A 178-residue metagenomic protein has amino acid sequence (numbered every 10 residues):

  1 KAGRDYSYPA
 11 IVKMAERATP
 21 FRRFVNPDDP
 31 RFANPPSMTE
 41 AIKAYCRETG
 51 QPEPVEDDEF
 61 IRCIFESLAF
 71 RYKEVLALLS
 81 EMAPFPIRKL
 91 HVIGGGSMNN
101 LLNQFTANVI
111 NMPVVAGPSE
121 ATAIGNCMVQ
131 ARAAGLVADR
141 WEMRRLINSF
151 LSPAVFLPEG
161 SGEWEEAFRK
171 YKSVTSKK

Functional and structural regions predicted by a protein language model:
K1-K89, M98-T122, M128-K178: Active-site core segments that coordinate phosphate-bearing ligands/cofactors across diverse enzyme families
G95: Glycine- and other small-residue-rich loops at beta-strand/loop junctions that grip anionic moieties
